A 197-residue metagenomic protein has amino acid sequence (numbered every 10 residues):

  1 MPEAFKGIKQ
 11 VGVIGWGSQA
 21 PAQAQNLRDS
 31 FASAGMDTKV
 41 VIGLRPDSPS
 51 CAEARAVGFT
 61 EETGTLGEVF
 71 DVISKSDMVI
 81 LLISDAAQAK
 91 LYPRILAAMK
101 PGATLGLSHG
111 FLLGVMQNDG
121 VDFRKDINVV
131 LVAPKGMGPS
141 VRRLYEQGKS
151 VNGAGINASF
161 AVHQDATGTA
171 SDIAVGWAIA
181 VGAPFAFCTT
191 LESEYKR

Functional and structural regions predicted by a protein language model:
M1-E62: NAD(P)+-binding Rossmann beta1-loop-alpha1 motif at the extreme N-terminus of oxidoreductases
Q10-G12, K39-V41, D77-L81, A103-T104 (+3 more regions): Structural motif
W16, D47, S84-D85, H163: Short beta->alpha junction loops/turns
A24-Q25, A89, P93, S171-V175: Predominant activation on well-ordered alpha-helical scaffold segments within soluble catalytic domains
F31, A87, L96-M99, A174-F185: Structural signal for hydrophobic packing residues in well-ordered secondary-structure cores of soluble enzyme domains
R45-P46, R55-G114, D122-M137, E146: Rossmann-like NAD(P)-binding element
G106-R197: Rossmann-fold dinucleotide-binding core
